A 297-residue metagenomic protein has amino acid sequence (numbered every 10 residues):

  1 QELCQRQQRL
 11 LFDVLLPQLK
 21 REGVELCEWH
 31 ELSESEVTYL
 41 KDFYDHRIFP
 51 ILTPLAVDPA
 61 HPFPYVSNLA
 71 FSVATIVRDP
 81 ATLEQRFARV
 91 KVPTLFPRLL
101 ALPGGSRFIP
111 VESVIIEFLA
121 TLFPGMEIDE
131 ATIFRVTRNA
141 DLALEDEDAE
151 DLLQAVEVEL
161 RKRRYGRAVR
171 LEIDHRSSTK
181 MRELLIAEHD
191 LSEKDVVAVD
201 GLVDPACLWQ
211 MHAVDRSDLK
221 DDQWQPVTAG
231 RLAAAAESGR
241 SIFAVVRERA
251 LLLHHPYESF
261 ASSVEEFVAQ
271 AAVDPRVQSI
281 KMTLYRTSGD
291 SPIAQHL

Functional and structural regions predicted by a protein language model:
Q1-L297: N-terminal localization/anchoring segments of enzymes in phospholipid and broader phosphate metabolism
